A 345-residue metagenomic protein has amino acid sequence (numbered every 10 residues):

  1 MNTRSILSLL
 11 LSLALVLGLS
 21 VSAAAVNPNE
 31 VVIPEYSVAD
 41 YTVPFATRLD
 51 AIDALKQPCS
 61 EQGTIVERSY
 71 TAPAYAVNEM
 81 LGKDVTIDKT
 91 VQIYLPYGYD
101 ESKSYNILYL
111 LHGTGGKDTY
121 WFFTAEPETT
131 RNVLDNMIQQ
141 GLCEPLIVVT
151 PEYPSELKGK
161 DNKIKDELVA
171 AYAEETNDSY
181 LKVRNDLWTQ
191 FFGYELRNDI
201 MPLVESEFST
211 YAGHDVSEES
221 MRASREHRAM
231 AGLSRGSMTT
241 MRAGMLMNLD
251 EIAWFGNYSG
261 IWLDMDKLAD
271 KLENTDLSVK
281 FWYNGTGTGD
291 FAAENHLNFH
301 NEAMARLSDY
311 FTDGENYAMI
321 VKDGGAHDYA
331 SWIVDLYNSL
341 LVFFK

Functional and structural regions predicted by a protein language model:
M1-L10: Bacterial N-terminal signal peptides that target proteins for export
L10-G18: Bacterial N-terminal signal peptides
L17-P28: Sec-dependent signal peptide cleavage junction
V26-K345: Non-catalytic cap/lid and distal C-terminal segments of serine-dependent acyl enzymes
